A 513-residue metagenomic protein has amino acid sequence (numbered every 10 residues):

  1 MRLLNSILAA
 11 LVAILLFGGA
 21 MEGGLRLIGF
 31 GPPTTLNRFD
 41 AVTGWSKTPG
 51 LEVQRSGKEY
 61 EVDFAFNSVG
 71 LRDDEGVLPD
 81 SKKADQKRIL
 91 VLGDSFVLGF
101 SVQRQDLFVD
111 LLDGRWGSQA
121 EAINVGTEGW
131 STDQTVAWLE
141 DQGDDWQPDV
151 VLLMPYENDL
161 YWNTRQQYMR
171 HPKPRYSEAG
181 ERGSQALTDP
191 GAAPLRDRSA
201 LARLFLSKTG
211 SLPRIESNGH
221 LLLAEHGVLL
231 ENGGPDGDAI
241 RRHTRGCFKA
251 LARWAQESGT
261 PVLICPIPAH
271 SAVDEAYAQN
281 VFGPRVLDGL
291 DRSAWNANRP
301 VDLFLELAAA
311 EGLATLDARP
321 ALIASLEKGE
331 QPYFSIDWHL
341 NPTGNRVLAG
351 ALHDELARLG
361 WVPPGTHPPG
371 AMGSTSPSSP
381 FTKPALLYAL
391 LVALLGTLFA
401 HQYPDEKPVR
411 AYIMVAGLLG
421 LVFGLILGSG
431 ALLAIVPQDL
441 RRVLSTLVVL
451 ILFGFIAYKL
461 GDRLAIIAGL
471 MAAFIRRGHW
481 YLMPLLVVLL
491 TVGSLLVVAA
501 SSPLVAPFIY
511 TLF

Functional and structural regions predicted by a protein language model:
R2, A9, A20, F334-A371: Histidine-centered active-site loop/cap adjacent to the catalytic His in serine esterases/O-acetyl transfer systems
I28-W116, D291-S293, D302, L322-E327 (+1 more regions): Membrane/wall-proximal cationic-aromatic binding patches
E61-D63, K82, I89-L90, F96-L187: Conserved SGNH/GDSL esterase-like catalytic core that processes O-acyl groups on lipids and polysaccharides
Y156-E306, A310-L313, A318-L326, E330: Serine-dependent acyl-ester chemistry module
K383-L398, L447-L450: Selective detector of the "anchor" transmembrane alpha-helix that sits immediately C-terminal
H401-P404, L425-I435: Juxtamembrane "helix-exit" motif on the non-cytosolic side of transmembrane helices
A468-R476, T511: Short amphipathic alpha-helical coupling elements at transmembrane boundaries
R477-L486: Membrane-interface helix starts
